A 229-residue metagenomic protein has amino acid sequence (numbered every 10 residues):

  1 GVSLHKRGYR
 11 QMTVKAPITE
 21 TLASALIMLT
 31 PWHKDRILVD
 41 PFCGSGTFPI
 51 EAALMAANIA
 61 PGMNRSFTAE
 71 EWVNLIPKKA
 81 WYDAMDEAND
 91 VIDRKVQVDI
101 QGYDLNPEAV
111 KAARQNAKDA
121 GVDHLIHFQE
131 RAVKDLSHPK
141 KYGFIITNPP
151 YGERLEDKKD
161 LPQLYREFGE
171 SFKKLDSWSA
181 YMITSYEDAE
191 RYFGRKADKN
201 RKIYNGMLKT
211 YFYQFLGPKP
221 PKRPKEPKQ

Functional and structural regions predicted by a protein language model:
G1-Q11: Non-catalytic substrate-recognition/targeting regions of SAM-dependent transferases
V2-S3, T47, A56, K219: Short loop/turn segments at secondary-structure transitions that flank enzyme active sites
V2-S3, V91-V96, N148: A short alpha-helix capping/helix-coil boundary motif
G8, R114, F193-G194: Short, flexible helix/strand-to-coil boundary loops that buttress conserved ligand/catalytic motifs in alpha/beta
V14: Conserved non-cysteine loop/helix-boundary elements of the Radical SAM core domain that shape
I18-S137, E153-R154, D160: Conserved S-adenosyl-L-methionine
A132-Q229: C-terminal catalytic and target-recognition region of SAM-dependent MTase-like enzymes, primarily methyltransferases
